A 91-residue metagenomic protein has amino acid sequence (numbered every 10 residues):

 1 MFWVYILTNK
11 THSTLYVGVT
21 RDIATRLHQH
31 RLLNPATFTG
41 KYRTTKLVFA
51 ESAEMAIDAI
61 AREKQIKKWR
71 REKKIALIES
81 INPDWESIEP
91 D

Functional and structural regions predicted by a protein language model:
M1-A53, I57-K64, E72, L77 (+1 more regions): GIY-YIG nuclease catalytic motif and its immediate N-terminal context
